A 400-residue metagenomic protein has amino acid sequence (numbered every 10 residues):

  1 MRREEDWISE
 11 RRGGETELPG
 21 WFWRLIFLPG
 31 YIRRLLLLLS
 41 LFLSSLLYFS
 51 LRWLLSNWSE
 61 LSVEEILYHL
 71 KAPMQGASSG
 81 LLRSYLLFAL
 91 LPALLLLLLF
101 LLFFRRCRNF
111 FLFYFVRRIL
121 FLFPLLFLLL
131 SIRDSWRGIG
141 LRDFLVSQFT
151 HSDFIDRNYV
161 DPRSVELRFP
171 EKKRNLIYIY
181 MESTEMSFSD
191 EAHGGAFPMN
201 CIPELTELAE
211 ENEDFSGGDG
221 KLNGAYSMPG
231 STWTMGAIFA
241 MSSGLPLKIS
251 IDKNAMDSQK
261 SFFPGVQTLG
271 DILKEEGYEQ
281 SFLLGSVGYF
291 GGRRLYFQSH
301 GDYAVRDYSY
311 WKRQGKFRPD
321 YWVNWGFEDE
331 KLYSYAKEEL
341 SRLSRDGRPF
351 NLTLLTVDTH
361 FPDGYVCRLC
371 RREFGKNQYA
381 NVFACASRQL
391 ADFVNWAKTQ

Functional and structural regions predicted by a protein language model:
M1-V146: Transmembrane and membrane-interface helices of multi-pass, inner-membrane envelope-modifying transferases
D134-Q400: Soluble catalytic regions of membrane-associated enzymes that act on cell-envelope and secretory-pathway components
